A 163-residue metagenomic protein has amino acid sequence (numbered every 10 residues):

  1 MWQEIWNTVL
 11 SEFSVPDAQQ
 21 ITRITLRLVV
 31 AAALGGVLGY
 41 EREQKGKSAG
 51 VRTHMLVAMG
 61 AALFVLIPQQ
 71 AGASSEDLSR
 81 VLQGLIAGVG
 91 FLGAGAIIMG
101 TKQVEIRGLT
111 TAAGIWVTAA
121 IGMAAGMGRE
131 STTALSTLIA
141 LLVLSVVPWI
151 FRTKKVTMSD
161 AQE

Functional and structural regions predicted by a protein language model:
M1-V81, M127-G128, T133, W149-T153 (+1 more regions): Alpha-helical transmembrane segments and their membrane-interface boundaries that form or gate the permeation pathway
S48-T53, G100-T110: Short, amphipathic, aromatic/basic-enriched membrane-interface segments that mark the entry/exit of transmembrane
H54-L66, G88-G90, A112-A125: Small-residue-rich segments of transmembrane alpha-helices in multi-pass membrane proteins, especially helix faces
E76-L92: Alpha-helical transmembrane-segment detector that highlights a single hydrophobic TM helix and its immediate
V89-G93, I139-W149: Alpha-helical transmembrane segments and their membrane-interface exit regions
Q103-V104, A119-T133: Membrane-helix boundary connector in multi-pass membrane proteins
E105, G114, A119, T137-A140: Amphipathic alpha-helical interface segments
